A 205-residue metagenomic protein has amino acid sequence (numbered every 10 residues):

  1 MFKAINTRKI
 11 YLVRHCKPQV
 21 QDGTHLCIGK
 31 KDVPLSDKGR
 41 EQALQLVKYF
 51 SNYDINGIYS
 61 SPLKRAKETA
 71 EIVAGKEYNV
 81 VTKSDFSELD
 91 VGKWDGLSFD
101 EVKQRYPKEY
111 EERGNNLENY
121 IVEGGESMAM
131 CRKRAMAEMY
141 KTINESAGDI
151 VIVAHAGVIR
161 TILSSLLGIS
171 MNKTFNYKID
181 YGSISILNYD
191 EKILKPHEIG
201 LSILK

Functional and structural regions predicted by a protein language model:
M1-K9, K83, L89-Q104, G148 (+1 more regions): Acidic, low-complexity terminal tails and accessory targeting/binding regions of phosphate-metabolizing enzymes
K3-I5, L44-Y110: Phosphate-coordination/substrate-recognition cap region in phosphate-metabolizing enzymes
I10-Y11, S146-G157: Generic beta-sheet signal
R14-T69, V73, I121-M136: Loop-to-helix element that buttresses phosphate recognition and phosphoryl-transfer chemistry
P18, V158-I159: Short active-site segment of divalent metal-dependent hydrolases/proteases that encodes the spacing between
S51-D54, T142-D149: Glycine-rich phosphate-binding loop signature in dinucleotide/nucleotide-binding domains
S61-L63, D85, G125, V153-G157: Short, well-ordered beta-to-alpha junction loops that form the rim of enzyme active sites and present histidine/acidic
E109-V122: Extended, charge-rich low-complexity interaction segments
